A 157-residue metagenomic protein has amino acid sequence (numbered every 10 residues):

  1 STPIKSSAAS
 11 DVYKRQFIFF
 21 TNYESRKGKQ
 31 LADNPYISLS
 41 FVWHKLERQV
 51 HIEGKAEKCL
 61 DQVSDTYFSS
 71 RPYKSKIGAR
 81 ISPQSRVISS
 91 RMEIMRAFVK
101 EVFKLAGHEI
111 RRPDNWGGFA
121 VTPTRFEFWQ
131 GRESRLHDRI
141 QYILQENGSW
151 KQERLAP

Functional and structural regions predicted by a protein language model:
S1-A9, Y13: Single conserved hydrophobic/aromatic residue that forms the stacking wall/gate of nucleotide- or nucleobase-binding
S10-P157: Binding-site signature for planar aromatic cofactors or substrates
